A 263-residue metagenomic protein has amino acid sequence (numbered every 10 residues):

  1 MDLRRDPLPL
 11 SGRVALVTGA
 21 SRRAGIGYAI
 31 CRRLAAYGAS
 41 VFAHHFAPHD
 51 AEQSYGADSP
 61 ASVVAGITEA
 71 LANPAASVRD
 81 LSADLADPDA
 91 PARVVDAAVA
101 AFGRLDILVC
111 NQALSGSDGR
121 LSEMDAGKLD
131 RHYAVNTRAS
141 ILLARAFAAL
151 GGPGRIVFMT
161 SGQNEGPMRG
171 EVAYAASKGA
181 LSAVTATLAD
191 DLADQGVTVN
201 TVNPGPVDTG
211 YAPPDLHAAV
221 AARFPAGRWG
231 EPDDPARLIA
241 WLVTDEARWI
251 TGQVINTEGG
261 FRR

Functional and structural regions predicted by a protein language model:
D2-D6, D118, G166, T209 (+4 more regions): Short C-terminal tail/terminal secondary-structure segment of NAD(P)H-dependent dehydrogenase/reductase domains
P9-P48: Canonical Rossmann dinucleotide-binding motif of NAD(H)/NADP(H)-dependent dehydrogenases/reductases, specifically
R23, R155-A180, T185-D194, P206: Catalytic loop of short-chain dehydrogenase/reductase
Y55-S62, A113-D130, G170-A173, Y211-P214: Conserved mid-core segment of classical short-chain dehydrogenase/reductases
R93-A100, G119-E123, G127-A134, A219: Active-site Tyr-X3-Lys motif and surrounding loop/helix of classical short-chain dehydrogenase/reductase
S122-I141, V157, L181, A226: Catalytic Tyr-X3-Lys loop
A134-G154, N164, A189-D190, D194 (+1 more regions): Amphipathic alpha-helical dimer-interface segment in Rossmann-like NAD(P)H-dependent oxidoreductases
A193, T198, I250-G252: Short, small/polar-rich loop/turn modules that mediate ligand/substrate recognition or access, typified
